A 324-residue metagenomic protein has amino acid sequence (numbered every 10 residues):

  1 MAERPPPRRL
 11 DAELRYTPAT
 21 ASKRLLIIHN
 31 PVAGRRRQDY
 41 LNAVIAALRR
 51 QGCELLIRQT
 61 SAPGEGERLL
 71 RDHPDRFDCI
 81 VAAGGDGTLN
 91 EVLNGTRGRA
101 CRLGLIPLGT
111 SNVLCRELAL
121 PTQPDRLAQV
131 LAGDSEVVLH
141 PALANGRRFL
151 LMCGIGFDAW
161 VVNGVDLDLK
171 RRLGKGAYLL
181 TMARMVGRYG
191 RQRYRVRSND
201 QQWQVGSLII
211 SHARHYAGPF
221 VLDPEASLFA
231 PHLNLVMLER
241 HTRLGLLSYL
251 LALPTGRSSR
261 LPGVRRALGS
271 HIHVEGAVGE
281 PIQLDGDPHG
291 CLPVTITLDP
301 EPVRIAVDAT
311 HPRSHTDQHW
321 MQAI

Functional and structural regions predicted by a protein language model:
M1-I80, N90, P312, D317-I324: ATP/NTP phosphate-donor binding region
R9-L14, Q38, D200, M237-I324: ATP/nucleoside-binding phosphotransfer catalytic cores, i.e., glycine-rich phosphate-binding loops
I28, Q51, R97-R102, L108-S207: Catalytic core of DAGKc-family lipid kinases
P31, A83-G85, I106-L108: Glycine-rich beta-strand-to-loop/alpha-helix junction loops that act as flexible
T88-R99: Short Gly/Thr/Asp-enriched flexible loops that form oxyanion-binding sites at enzyme active sites
R147-C153, W203-S211, Y216-G218, N234-M237 (+3 more regions): Short hydrophobic-aromatic micro-motifs
G190-Q192, Q204-G206, F229-N234, L268-I272: A generic structural signal for short beta-strands and their flanking turns/coil linkers
S207-S258: Internal helical hairpin/lid segments
